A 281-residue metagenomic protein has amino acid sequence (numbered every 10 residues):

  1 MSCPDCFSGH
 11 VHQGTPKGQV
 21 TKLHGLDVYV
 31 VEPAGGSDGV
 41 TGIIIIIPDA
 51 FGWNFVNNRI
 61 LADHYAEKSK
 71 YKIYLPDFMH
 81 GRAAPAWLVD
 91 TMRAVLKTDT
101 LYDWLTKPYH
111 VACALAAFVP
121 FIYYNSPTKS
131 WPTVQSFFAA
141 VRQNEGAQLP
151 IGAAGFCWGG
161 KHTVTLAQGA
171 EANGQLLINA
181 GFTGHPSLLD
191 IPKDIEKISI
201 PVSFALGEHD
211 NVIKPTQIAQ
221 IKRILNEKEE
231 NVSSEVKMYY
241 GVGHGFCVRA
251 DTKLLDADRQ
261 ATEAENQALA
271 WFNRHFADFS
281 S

Functional and structural regions predicted by a protein language model:
M1-S281: N-terminal cap/leader regions of alpha/beta-hydrolase-fold enzymes, predominantly small-molecule hydrolases
